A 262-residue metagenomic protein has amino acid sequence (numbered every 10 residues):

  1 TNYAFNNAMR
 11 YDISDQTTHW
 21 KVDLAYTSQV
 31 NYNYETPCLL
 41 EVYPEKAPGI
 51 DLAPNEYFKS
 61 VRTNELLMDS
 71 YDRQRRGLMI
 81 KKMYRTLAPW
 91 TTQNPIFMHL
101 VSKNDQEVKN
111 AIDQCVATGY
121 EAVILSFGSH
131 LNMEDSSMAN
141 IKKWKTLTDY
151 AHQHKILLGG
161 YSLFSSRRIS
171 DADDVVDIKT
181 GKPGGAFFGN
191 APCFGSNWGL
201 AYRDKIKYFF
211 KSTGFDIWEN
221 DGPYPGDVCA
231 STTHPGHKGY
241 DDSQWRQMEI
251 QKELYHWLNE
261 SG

Functional and structural regions predicted by a protein language model:
T1-K81: N-terminal accessory beta-strand-rich subdomains and adjacent acidic, glycine-rich linkers that precede catalytic cores
T27, T63-E65, H99-K103, G128-H130 (+2 more regions): Active-site beta-loop-alpha junctions enriched in small/polar residues
N55, C115, A151, D221: Conserved, mostly hydrophobic/aromatic
K59, R73-A122, S126-S129: An acidic-aromatic substrate-binding cleft motif
A88, K142-D149, Q153-T213: Active-site-adjacent "subsite" loops/lids of carbohydrate-active enzymes
T92-I96, G119-E121, H152-L158, G214-D216 (+1 more regions): Short, well-ordered coil/turn segments that N-cap beta-strands
N94-D105, S126-K142, G184-R203, F215 (+1 more regions): The substrate-binding groove and active-site-proximal loops of carbohydrate-active enzymes, especially glycoside
L158-I169, Q247-G262: Aromatic-lined carbohydrate-recognition surfaces of secreted/lumenal glycan-active proteins
